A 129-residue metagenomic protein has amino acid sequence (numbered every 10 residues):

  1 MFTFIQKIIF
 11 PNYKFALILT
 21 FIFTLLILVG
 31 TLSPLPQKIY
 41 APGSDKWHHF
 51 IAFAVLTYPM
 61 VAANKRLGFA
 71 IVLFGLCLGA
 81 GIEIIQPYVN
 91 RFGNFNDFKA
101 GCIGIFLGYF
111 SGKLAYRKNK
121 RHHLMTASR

Functional and structural regions predicted by a protein language model:
M1-Y58, G75: "…centered on the first transmembrane helix and the immediately adjacent amphipathic helix/loop
K14-F15, N64-I71, N94-F95: Membrane-helix interface segments
S33-P34, K65, N90, Y116: Short helix-capping/hinge motifs at transmembrane helix termini and TM-loop junctions
Y40-K46, G79-I103: Interfacial helix-loop-helix junctions of multi-pass membrane proteins
A52-F53, G93-A115: Alpha-helical transmembrane segments that form the membrane-embedded catalytic/substrate-binding core of multi-pass
M60-K65, F110-Y116: Structural signal for the C-terminal ends of transmembrane alpha-helices and the immediately following loop
A70-G79: Central hydrophobic cores of alpha-helical transmembrane segments in multi-pass integral membrane proteins
L114-R129: Membrane-proximal cytoplasmic C-terminal regulatory module of class A 7TM GPCRs
